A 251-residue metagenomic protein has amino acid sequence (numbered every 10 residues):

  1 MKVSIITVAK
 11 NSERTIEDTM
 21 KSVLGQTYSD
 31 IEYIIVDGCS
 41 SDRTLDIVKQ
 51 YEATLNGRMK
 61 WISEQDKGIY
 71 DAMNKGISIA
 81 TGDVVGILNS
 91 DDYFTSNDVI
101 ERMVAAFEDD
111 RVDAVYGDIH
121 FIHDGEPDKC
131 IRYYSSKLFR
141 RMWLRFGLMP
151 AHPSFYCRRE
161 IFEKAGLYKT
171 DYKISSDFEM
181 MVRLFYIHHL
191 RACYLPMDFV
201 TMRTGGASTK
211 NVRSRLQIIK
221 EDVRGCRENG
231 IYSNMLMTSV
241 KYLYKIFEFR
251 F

Functional and structural regions predicted by a protein language model:
N11-G25: Short, well-formed alpha-helical segments that are part of the catalytic scaffolds of diverse glycosyltransferases
S29, D37-D46, N89: A conserved acidic beta->alpha catalytic loop
D30-C39, K60-Q65: Short beta-strand/loop segment that forms part of the nucleotide-sugar
S63-A80: Glycine-rich, basic loop-to-helix element that forms the pyrophosphate-binding segment of sugar-nucleotide handling
V85: Short aromatic/hydrophobic "clamp" motif used to bind/position activated sugar donors
N97-C130: Conserved donor NDP-sugar-binding/catalytic core segment of glycosyltransferases
G117, Y133-Q217: Conserved nucleotide-sugar donor-binding catalytic segment
K210-L236: Catalytic core of nucleotide-sugar-dependent glycosyltransferases
